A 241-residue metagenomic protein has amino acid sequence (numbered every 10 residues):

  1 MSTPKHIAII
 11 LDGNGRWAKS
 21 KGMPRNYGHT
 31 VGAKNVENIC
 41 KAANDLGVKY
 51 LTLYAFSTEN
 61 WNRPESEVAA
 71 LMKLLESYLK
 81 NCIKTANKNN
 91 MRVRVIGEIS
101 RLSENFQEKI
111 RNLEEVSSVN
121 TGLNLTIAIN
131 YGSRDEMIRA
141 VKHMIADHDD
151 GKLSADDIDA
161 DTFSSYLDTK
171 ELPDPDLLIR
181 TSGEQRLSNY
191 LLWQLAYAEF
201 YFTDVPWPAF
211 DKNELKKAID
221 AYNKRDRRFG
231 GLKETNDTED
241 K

Functional and structural regions predicted by a protein language model:
M1-K241: Flexible, compositionally biased loop and terminal segments
